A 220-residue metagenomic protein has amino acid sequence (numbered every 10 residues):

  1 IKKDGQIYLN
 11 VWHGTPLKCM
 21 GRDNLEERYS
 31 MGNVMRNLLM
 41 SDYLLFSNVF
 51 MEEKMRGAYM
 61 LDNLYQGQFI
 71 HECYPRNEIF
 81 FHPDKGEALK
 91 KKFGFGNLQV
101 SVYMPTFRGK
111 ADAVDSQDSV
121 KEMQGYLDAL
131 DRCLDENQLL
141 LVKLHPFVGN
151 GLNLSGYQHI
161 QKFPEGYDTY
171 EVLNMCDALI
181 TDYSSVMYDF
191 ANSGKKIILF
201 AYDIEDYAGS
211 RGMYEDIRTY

Functional and structural regions predicted by a protein language model:
I1-P83: Active-site and donor-binding regions of nucleotide-sugar-utilizing enzymes
K2-C19, S119-L127, K195-D206: A short, gly/pro- and small-residue-rich
I7, Y43, V100, L139 (+1 more regions): Structural motif
G14-L17, V49-E52, P75-E78, T106-K110 (+4 more regions): Short, solvent-exposed loop/turn segments at secondary-structure junctions
Y74-N153: Conserved catalytic-core segment of nucleotide-activated headgroup transferases in glycan assembly
P146-Y188, S193: Donor nucleotide-activated moiety binding/catalytic core segment of transferases that use nucleotide-activated donors
S155-Q158, S185-Y220: Catalytic binding pocket for nucleotide-activated donors in carbohydrate/polymer assembly enzymes
